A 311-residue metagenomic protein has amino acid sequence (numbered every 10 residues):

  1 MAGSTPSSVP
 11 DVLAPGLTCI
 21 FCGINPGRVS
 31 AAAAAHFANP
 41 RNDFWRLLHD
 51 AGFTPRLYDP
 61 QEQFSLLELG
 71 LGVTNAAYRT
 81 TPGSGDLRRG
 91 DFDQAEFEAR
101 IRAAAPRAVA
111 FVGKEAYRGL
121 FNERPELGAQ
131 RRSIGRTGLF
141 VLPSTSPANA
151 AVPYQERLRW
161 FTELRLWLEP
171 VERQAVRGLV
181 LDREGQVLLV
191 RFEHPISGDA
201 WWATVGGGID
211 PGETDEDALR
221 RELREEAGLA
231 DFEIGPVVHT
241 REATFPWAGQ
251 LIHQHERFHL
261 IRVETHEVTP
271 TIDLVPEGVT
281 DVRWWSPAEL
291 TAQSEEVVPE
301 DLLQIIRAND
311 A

Functional and structural regions predicted by a protein language model:
M1-T18, N39-P40, L47, G83-E98 (+1 more regions): C-terminal capping/extension of enzyme domains
L17, G27-A32, S197-D199: Short N-terminal binding/cap micro-motifs at the start of the first secondary-structure element
I24, F111-A116, F192-E193: Short, well-ordered beta-to-alpha junction loops that form the rim of enzyme active sites and present histidine/acidic
S30-G90: Short, surface-exposed acidic-centric catalytic microdomains
L48, E169-V187, G208-P211: Conserved N-terminal beta-strand and adjoining loop/helix that marks the start of the Nudix/MutT-like hydrolase domain
E68-E123: Internal catalytic-core helix/loop-beta-alpha segment that presents or stabilizes conserved functional determinants
K114-E169, V268-A311: A generic hydrophobic-segment detector
R131-R132, I209-E233, R241-V297: Unchanged
